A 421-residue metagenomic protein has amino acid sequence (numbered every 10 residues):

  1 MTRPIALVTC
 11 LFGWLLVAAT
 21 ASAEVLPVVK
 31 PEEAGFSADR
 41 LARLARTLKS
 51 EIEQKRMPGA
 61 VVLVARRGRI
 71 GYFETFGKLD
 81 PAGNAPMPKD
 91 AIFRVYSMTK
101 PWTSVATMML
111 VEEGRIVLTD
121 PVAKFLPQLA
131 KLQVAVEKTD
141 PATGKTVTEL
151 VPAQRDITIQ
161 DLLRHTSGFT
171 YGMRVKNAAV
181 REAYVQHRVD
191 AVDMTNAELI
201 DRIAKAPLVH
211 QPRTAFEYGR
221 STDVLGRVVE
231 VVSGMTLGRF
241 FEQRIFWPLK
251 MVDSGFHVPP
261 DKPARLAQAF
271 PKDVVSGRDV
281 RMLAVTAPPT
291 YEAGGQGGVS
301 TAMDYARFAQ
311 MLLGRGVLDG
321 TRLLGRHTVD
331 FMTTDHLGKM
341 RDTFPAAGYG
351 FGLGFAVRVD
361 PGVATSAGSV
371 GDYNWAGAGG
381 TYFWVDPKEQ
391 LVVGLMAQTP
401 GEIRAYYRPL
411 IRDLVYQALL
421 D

Functional and structural regions predicted by a protein language model:
M1-P4: Positively charged n-region of N-terminal signal peptides that target proteins for export
V8-A18: Bacterial N-terminal signal peptides
A21-A23: Boundary at the C-terminal end of the N-terminal hydrophobic targeting segment
V25-V95, R115-V117, K131-T139, P409 (+1 more regions): Short, conserved catalytic-motif segment at the N-terminal edge
P27, P127-V370: Short, surface-exposed loop or secondary-structure junction motifs that flank catalytic or metal-binding residues
A42-K49, V62, G68, F93-F125 (+5 more regions): Active-site SXXK
V61-V64, G71-F73, R94, D161-R164 (+5 more regions): Structural recognition of the beta-strand scaffold that forms the well-ordered cores of secreted hydrolase catalytic
N374-D421: Structured C-terminal helix/loop/strand segments within mature extracytoplasmic catalytic/sensor domains
